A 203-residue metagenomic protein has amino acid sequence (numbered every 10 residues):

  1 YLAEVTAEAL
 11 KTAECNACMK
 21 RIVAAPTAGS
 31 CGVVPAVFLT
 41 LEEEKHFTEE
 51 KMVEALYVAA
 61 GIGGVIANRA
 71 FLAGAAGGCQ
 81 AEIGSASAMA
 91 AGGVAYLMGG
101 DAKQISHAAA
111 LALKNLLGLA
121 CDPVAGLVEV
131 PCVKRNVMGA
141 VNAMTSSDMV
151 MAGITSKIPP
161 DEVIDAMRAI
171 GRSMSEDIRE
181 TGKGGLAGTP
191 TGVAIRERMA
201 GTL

Functional and structural regions predicted by a protein language model:
Y1, A24-C31, E43, F47-E50: Glycine- and small hydrophobic-enriched segments that form the cores of compact globular domains
Y1-A28, V128, D161, E180-A187: Basic/polar, acidic-poor N-terminal "presequence/leader" segments that form or can form short amphipathic helices
Y1-N16, K51-A70, N115-P123: Acidic-glycine-rich active-site phosphate/pyrophosphate-binding loop
M19-I22, L72-G78, L127-V130: Active-site-adjacent structural elements in folded domains
M19-V37, A81-A86: Conserved phosphate/anionic-ligand binding catalytic regions in large, soluble enzymes, centered on
P35-H46, A91-G99: Alpha-helical support elements that line or immediately flank enzyme active sites and cofactor-binding pockets
A75-A108: A contiguous pocket-lining binding segment that forms or flanks enzyme active sites
Y96-L203: Functionally critical mobile loop/hinge segments
